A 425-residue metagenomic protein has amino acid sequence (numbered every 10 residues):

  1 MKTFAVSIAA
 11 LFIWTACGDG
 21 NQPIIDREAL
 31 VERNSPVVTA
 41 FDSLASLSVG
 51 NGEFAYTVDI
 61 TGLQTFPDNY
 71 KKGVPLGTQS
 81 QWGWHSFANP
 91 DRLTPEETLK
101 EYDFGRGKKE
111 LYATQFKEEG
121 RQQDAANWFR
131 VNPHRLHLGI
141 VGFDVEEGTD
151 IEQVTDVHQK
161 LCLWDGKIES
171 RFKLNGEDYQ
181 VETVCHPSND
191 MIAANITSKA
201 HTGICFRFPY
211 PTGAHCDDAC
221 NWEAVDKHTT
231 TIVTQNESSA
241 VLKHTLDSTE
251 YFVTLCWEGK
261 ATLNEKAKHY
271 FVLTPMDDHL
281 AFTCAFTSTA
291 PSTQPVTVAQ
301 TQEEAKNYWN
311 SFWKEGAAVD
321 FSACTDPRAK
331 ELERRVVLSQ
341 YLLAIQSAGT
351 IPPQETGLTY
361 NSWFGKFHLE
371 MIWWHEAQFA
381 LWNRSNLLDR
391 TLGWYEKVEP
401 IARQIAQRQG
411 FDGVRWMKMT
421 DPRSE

Functional and structural regions predicted by a protein language model:
M1, M191, M276, M371 (+1 more regions): Detector for methionine-enriched segments
K2-S7: Sec-dependent signal peptide recognition, specifically the positively charged N-region followed immediately by
T15-A16: C-terminal motif of bacterial Sec signal peptides marking the signal peptidase cleavage site
G20-K366, R384-L388, Y395-I405: Acidic/polar, glycine-enriched structural segments that form the non-catalytic walls/loops of the carbohydrate-binding
T356-K366, F411-E425: Carbohydrate-binding/catalytic loop surfaces
N361-A377: Extended hydrophobic/aromatic segments used for targeting, binding, or gating
I372-M417: Carboxylate/His-rich catalytic cores and anion/metal-binding grooves
